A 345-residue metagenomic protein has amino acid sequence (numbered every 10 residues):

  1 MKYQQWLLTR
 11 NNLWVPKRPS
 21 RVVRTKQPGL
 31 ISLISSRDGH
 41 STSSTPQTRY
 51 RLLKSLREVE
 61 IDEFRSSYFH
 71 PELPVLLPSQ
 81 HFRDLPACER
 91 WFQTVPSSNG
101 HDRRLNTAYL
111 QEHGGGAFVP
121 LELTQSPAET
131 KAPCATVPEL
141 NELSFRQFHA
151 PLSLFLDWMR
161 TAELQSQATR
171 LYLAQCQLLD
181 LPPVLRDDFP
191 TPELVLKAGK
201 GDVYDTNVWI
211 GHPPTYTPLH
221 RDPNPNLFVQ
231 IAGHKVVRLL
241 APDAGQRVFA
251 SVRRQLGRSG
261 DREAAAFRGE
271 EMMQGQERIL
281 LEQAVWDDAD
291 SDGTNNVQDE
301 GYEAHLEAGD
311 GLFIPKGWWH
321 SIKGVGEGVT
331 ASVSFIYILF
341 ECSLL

Functional and structural regions predicted by a protein language model:
K2-F313, S321-L345: N-terminal accessory scaffold of Fe(II)-dependent oxygenases
